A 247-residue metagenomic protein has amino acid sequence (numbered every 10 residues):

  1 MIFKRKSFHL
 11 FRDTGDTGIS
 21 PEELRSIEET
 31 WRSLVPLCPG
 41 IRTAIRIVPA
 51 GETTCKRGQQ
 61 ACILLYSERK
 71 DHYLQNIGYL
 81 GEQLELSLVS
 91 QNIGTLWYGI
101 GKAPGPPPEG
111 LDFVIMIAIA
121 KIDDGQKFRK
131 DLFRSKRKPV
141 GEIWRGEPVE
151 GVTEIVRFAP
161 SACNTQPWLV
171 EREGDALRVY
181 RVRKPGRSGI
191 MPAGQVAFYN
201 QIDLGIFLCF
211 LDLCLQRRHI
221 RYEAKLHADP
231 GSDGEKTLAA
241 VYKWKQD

Functional and structural regions predicted by a protein language model:
M1-D247: Acidic, surface-exposed loops and disordered segments
